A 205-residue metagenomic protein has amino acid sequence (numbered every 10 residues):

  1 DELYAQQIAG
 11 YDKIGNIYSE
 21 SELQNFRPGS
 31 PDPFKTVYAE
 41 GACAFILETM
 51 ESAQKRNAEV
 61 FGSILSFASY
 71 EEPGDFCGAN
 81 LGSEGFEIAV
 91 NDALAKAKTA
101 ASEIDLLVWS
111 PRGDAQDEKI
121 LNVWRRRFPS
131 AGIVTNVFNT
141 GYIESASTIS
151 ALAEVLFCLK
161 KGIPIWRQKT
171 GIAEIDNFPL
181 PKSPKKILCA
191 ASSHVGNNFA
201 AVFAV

Functional and structural regions predicted by a protein language model:
D1-G15, S19-G29, P33-F34, A68-L81 (+2 more regions): Acyl-CoA/ACP chain-elongation machinery
G10-I14, V123-R125, F203-V205: Short, solvent-exposed amphipathic alpha-helical segments in soluble enzyme and RNA/protein-processing domains
E22-T99, E103-L106, S130, K185 (+1 more regions): Condensing-enzyme catalytic core mediating Claisen C-C bond formation in acyl metabolism
E51-S52, D114, S193-V195: Short, glycine-/Ser/Thr-/acidic-enriched flexible segments
L106-W109, C189: Conserved beta-strand positions
D117-A131: Glycine- and aromatic-enriched membrane alpha-helices
F178-V205: Structural signal for terminal/edge beta-strands and the immediately following C-terminal loop/tail that closes
